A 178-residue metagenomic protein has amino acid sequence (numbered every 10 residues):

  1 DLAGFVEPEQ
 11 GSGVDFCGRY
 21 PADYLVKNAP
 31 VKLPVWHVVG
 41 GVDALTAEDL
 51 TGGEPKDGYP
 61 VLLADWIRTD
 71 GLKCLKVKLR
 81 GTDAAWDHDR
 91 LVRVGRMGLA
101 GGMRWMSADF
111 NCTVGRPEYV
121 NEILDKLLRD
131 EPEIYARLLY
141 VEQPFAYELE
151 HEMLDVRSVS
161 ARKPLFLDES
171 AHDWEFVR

Functional and structural regions predicted by a protein language model:
D1-P132: N-terminal capping/lid subdomain adjacent to the active-site entrance of alpha/beta enzymes
L63-A64, M153, F176-V177: Generic hydrophobic/aromatic pocket-lining and core-packing "Φ" positions
L75-D83, S107-C112, Y135-L149, R162-D173 (+1 more regions): Catalytic beta/alpha-barrel core
V92-A100, D155-A161, R178: Short, surface-exposed basic-aromatic patches at helix termini and helix-loop junctions that form
L124, E142, L154-R157: Generic hydrophobic alpha-helical scaffold/packing signal
